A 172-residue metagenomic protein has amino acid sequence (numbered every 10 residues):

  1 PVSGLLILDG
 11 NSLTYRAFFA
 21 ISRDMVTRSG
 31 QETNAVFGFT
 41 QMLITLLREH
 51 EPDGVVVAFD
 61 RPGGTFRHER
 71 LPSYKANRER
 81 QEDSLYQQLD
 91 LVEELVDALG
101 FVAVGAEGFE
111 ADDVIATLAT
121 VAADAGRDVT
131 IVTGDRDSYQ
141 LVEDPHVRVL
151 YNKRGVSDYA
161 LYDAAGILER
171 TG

Functional and structural regions predicted by a protein language model:
P1-V56, D60-R67, S73: Non-catalytic, usually N-terminal nucleic-acid engagement modules in DNA/RNA processing proteins
V26, A76-G172: Extended two-metal-dependent nuclease catalytic cores across DNA- and RNA-processing enzymes
